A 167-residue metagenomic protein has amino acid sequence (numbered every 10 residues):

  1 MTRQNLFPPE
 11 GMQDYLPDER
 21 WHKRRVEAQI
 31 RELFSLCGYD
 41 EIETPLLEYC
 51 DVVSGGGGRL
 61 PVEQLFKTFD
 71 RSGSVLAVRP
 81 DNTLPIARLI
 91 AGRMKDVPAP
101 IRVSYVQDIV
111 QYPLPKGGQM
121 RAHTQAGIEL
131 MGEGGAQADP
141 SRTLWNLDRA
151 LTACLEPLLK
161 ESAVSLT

Functional and structural regions predicted by a protein language model:
M1-T167: TRNA-recognition modules of translation machinery and tRNA-sensing kinases, especially anticodon-binding
